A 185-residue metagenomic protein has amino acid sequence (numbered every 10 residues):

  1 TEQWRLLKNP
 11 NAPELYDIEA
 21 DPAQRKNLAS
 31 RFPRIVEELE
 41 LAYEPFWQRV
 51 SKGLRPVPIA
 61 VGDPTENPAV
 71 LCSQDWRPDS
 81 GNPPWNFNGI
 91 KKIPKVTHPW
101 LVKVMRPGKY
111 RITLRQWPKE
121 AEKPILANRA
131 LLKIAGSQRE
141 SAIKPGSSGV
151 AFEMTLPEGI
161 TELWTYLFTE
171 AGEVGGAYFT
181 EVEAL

Functional and structural regions predicted by a protein language model:
T1-E37, R77-P78: C-terminal, low-complexity/hydrophilic appendages and adjacent surface loops of extracellular/periplasmic anionic
L28-L185: Long, internal low-complexity/basic segments
